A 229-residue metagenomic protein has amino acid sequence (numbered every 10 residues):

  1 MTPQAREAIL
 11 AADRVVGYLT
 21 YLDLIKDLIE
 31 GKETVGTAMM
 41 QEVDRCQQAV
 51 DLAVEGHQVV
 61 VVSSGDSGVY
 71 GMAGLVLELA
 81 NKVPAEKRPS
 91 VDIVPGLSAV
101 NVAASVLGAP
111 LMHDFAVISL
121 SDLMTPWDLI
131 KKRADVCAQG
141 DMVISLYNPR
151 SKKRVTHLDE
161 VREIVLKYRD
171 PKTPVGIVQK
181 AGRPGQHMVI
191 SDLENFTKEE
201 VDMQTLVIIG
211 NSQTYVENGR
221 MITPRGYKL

Functional and structural regions predicted by a protein language model:
M1-V91, T197: Class I S-adenosyl-L-methionine
P3, G71-G140: Class I SAM-dependent methyltransferase SAM-binding "motif I" and its flanking Rossmann-like core
A12-V15, L28, L52-G56, L79-V83 (+5 more regions): Change "in soluble alpha/beta enzymes" to "in soluble alpha/beta proteins
L28, M72-A73, A103-S105, D128-I130 (+2 more regions): Short, well-ordered secondary-structure micro-motifs
Q58, Q139-L229: A contiguous loop/helix-start segment that scaffolds small-molecule binding in enzyme catalytic cores
G65-Y70, L97-A99, S151-K152: Gly/Ser/Thr-rich loops at beta-strand to alpha-helix junctions that form or flank small-molecule/cofactor-binding
